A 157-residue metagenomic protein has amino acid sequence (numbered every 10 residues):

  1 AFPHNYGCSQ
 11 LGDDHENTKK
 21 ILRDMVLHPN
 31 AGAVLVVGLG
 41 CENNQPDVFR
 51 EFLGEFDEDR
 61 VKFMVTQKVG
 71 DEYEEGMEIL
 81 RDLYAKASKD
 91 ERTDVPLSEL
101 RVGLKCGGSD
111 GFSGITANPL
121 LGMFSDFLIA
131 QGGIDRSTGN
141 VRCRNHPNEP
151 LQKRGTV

Functional and structural regions predicted by a protein language model:
A1-V157: Metallocofactor- and cofactor-centric catalytic cores in central/energy metabolism, strongly enriched
